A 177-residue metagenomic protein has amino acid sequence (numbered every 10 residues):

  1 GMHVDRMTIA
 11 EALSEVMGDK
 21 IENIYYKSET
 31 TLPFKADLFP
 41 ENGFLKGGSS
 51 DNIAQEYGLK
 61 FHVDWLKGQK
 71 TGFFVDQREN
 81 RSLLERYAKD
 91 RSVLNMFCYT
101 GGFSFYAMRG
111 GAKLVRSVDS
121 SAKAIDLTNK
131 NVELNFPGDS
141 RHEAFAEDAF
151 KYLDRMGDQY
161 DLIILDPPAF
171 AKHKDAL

Functional and structural regions predicted by a protein language model:
M2-H3, F73, H173-L177: Glycine/threonine-rich flexible loop motifs
D5-F74, S82: Non-catalytic substrate-recognition/targeting regions of SAM-dependent transferases
V75-R91: Conserved alpha-helix/loop element of class I SAM-dependent methyltransferases that forms part of the SAM/SAH-binding
D90-Y99: Conserved class I S-adenosyl-L-methionine
T100-K113: Conserved SAM-binding loop of SAM-dependent methyltransferases across substrates and taxa, primarily the Class I
L114-D119: Conserved SAM-binding motif I beta-strand of class I
K123-I164: S-adenosyl-L-methionine
L162-L177: Mobile active-site "lid"/loop adjacent to the S-adenosyl-L-methionine
